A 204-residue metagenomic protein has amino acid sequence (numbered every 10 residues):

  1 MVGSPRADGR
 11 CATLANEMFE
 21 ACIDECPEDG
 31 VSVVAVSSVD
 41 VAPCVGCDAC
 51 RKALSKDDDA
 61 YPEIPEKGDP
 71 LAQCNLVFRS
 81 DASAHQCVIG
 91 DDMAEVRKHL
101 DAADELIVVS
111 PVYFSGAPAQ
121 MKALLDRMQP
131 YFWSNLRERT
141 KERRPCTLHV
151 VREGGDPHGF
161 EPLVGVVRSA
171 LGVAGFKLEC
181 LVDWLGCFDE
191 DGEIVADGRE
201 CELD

Functional and structural regions predicted by a protein language model:
M1-V109, S115-W133, C180-V182, G186-L203: N-terminal beta1-alpha1-beta2 submodule of the flavodoxin-like/Rossmannoid cofactor-binding fold
D101-A102, S110, K141-C146: Short amphipathic alpha-helical segments, especially helix-boundary/capping motifs
V112-F114, E153-G154: Short glycine-rich anion-binding loops that position phosphate/pyrophosphate groups of nucleotides and phosphorylated
A119-Q120, R137-L181: Short, glycine-/small-residue-rich phosphate/pyrophosphate-handling segment
